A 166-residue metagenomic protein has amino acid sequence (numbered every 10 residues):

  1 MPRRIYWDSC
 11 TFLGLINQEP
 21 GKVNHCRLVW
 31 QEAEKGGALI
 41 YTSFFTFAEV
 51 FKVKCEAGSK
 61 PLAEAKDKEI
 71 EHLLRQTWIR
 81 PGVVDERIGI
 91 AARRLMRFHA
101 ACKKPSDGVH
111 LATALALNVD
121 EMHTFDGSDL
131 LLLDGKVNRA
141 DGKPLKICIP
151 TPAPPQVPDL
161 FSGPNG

Functional and structural regions predicted by a protein language model:
M1-R4, E32, L111, A116-G166: Acidic, PIN/NYN-like endoribonuclease modules and their adjacent C-terminal/linker elements
M1-T42, C55-D67, Q156-G166: Short, well-structured N-terminal submotif of metal-dependent ribonuclease cores
A38, I79, L145: Short, conserved active-site loop motifs that form the nucleotide-linked donor/cofactor pocket
A57-P61, H99, N138-G142: Short, hinge-like loop/turn segments at secondary-structure boundaries
P61-E86: Helix-adjacent hinge/juxtasegments
I79-G127, L131: Active-site neighborhoods of divalent-metal-dependent phosphate/nucleic-acid chemistry enzymes
